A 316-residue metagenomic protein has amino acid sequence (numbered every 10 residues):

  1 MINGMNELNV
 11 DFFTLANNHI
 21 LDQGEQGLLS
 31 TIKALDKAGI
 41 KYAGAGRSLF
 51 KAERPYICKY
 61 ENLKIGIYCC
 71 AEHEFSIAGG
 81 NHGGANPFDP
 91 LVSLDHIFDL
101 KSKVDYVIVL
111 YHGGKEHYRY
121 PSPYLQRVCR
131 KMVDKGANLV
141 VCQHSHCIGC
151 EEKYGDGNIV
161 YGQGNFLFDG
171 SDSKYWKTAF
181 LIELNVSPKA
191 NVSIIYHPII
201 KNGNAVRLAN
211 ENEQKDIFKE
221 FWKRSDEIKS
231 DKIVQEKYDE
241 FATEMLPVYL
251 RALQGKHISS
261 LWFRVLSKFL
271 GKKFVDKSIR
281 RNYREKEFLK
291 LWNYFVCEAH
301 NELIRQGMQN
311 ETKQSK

Functional and structural regions predicted by a protein language model:
M1-F50: Core catalytic region of metal-dependent phosphoesterases/phosphodiesterases, especially metallo-beta-lactamase-like
M1-N6, Y106-N138: Active-site-proximal segments of metal-dependent phosphoesterases and phosphodiesterases across multiple
D11-F12, P123-I182: Conserved beta-sheet core of the metallophosphoesterase superfamily
T14, A43-G44, I67-C69, V141: Conserved beta-strand positions in the central sheet of alpha/beta enzyme cores
L15, H19, Y68, I108 (+3 more regions): Divalent metal-coordination and catalytic microenvironments
N18-I32, L49-R54, H73-I77, G114-R119 (+2 more regions): Active-site environment of divalent metal-dependent phosphoester hydrolases
K59-V109, R127, V206-E211: Binuclear metal-dependent hydrolase catalytic cores centered on His/Asp/Glu-rich metal-binding motifs
E183-K316: A short C-terminal boundary segment appended to hydrolase-like catalytic domains
